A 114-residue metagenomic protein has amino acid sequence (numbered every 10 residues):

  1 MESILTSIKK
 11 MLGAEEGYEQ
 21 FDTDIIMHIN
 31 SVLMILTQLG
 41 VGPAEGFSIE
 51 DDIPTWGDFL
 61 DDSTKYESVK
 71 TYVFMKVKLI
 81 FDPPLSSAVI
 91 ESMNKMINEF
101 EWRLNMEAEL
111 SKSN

Functional and structural regions predicted by a protein language model:
M1-K65, N98-N114: Conserved short "hinge" loops at termini or chain/domain junctions
T71-D82: Short, hydrophobic/amphipathic alpha-helical patches that form generic packing surfaces within helical domains
